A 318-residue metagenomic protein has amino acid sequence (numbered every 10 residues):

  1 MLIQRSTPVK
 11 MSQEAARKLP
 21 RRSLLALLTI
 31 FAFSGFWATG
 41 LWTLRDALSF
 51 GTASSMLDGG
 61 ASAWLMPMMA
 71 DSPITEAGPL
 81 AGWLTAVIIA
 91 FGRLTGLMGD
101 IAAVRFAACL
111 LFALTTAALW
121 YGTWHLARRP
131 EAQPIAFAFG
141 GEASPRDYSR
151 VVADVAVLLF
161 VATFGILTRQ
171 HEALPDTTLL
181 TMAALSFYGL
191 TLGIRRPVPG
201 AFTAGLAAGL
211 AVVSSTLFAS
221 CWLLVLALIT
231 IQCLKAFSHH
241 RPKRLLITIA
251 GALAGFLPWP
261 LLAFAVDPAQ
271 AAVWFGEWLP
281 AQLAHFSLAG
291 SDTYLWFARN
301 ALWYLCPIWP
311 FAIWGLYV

Functional and structural regions predicted by a protein language model:
M1-S34, K243-A252: Start-transfer (signal-anchor) and selected internal transmembrane alpha helices of multi-pass inner/ER membrane
S49-E76, L80, V87-T95: Extracytosolic helix-loop segments that constitute the early lumenal/periplasmic catalytic or substrate-binding loops
S49-S55, G59, L206-V318: Transmembrane-lumen/periplasm boundary regions of multi-pass, lipid-linked membrane glycan transferases
P79, W83, L94-A117, G122 (+2 more regions): Loop-to-helix entry region of an early transmembrane alpha helix in multi-pass inner-membrane enzymes
F106-S144, A162, L185: Transmembrane-helix motifs of polytopic, lipid-linked glycan transferases
R146-D147, V151, S186-T203, A207-A211 (+1 more regions): Membrane-interface transmembrane helices that cradle and orient dolichyl/undecaprenyl
A156-V161: Short helix- or helix-capping micro-motifs that position conserved polar/aromatic residues at function-defining sites
G165-T178, L217: Short acidic/glycine- and proline-prone juxtamembrane loop motifs at membrane-interface regions of multi-pass membrane
